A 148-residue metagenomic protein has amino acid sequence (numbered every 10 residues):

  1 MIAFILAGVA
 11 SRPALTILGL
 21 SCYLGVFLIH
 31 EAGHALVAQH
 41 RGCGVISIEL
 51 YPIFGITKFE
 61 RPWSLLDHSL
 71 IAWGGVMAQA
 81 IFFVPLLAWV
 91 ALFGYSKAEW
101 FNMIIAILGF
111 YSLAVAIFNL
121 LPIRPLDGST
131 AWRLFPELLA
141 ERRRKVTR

Functional and structural regions predicted by a protein language model:
M1-R148: Hydrophobic transmembrane alpha-helices and their immediate loop junctions in multi-pass integral membrane proteins
